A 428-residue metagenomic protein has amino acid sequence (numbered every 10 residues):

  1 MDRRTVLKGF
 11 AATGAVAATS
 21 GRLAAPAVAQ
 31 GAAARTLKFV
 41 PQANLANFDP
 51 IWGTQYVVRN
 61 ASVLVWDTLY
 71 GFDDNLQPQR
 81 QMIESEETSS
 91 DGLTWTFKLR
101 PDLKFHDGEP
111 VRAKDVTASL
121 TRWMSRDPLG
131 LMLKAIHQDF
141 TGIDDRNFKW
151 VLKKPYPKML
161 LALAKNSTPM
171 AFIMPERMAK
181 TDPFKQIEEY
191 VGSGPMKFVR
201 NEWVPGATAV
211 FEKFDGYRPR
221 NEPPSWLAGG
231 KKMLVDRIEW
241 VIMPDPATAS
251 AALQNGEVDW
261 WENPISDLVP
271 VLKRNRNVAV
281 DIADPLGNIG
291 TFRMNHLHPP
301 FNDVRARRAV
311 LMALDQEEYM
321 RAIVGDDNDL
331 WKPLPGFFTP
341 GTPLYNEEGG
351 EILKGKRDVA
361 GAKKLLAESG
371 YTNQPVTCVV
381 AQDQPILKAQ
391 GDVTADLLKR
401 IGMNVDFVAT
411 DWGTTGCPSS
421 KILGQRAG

Functional and structural regions predicted by a protein language model:
T5-A27: N-terminal export signals
F39, G108, D396-G428: Periplasmic binding protein-like
V40-S90, T121, V191: N-terminal lobe/hinge region of extracytoplasmic solute-binding protein
E84-L129, I143, K149-V151, A249-A252 (+1 more regions): Aromatic- and charge-enriched surface segment that lines or borders ligand/interaction sites
K98, L131-A179, P183-V204: Surface-exposed binding/hinge segments that line and control ligand-binding clefts or catalytic entry sites
M196-K197, D329-E368, Q382-A389: Structural transition elements
P219-V271, N404: Ligand-site clamp/hinge motif
L297, F301-T342, A389-Q390: Periplasmic-binding protein-like
